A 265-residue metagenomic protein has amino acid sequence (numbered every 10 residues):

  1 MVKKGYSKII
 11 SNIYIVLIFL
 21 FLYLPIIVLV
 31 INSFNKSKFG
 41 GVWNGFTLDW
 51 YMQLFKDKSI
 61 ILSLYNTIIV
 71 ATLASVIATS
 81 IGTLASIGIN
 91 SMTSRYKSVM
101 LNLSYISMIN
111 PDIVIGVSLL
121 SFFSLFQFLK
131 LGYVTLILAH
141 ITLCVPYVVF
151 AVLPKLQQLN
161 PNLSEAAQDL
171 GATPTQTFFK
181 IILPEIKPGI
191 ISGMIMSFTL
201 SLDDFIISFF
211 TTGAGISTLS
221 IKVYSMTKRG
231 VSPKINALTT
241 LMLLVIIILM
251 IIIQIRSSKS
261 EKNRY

Functional and structural regions predicted by a protein language model:
M1-K8, T72-S104, V117, S121-S124 (+2 more regions): Transmembrane-helix boundary motif in ABC transporter permease subunits
V2-Y14, L24, L153-Q168, P174-L183 (+1 more regions): C-terminal transmembrane helix and the adjacent membrane-cytosol boundary/short C-terminal tail of inner/organellar
K3-K8, W50-S59, L202-K259: Interhelical loop and adjacent transmembrane-helix boundary motif in polytopic membrane transport permeases
L24-K58, F209-A214, Y265: Short membrane-interfacial helix/loop motifs at transmembrane-helix boundaries
F39-G41, L48, I113-L143, T175 (+1 more regions): Membrane-interfacial helix termini and adjacent extracytoplasmic/periplasmic loops of multi-pass transporters
I61, Y65, I69-I81, A85 (+7 more regions): Hydrophobic alpha-helical transmembrane segments of multipass integral membrane proteins, especially permease/channel
L64, I89, I106, N162-L170 (+1 more regions): Short hydrophobic faces within alpha-helices
Y133-D169, Q176-I182, S192-S197, F205: Membrane-cytosol interface at the C-terminal ends of specific transmembrane alpha-helices in multi-pass membrane
